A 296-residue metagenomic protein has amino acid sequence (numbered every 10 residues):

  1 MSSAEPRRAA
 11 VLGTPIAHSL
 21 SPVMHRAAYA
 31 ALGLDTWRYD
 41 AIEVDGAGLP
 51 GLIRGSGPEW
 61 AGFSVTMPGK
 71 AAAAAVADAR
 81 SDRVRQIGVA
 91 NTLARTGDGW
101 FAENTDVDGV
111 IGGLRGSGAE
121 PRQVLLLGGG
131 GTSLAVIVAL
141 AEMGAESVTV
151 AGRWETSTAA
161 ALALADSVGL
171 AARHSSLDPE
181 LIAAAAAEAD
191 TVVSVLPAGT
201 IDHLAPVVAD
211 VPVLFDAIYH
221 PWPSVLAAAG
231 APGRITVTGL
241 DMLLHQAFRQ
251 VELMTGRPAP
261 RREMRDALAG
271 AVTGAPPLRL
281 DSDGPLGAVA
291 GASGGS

Functional and structural regions predicted by a protein language model:
S2-S117, P221: Phosphate/diphosphate ligand-binding glycine-rich loop within oxidoreductases
S2-S3, A119-E120, E142-G144, A205-P212: Short, conserved loop/helix-junction motifs that constitute active-site signature segments in enzyme catalytic cores
G13, N104, L114, G118-A145 (+1 more regions): Glycine-rich adenosine-cofactor-binding loop
A72, A198-A217: Rossmann-fold NAD(P) dinucleotide-binding segment
A139, A151-V168, H174-H203: Active-site rim beta-loop-alpha module in soluble metabolic enzymes
E142-S147, P232-I235: Conserved S-adenosyl-L-methionine
V213-R261, A267: Rossmann-fold NAD(P)-binding glycine/threonine-rich loop
R261-S296: A short, charged, Gly/Pro-tolerant segment at domain boundaries
